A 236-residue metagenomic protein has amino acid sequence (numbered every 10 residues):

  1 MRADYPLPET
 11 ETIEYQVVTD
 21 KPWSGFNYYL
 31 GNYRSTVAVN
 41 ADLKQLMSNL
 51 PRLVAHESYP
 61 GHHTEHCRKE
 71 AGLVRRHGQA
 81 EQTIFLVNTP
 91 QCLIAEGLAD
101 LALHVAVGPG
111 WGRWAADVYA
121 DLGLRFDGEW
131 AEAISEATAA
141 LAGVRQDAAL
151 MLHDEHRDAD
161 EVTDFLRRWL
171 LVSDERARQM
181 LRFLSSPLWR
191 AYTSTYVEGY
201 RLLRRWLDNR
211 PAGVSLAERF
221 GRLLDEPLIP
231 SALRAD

Functional and structural regions predicted by a protein language model:
M1-R34, K44-Q45: Contiguous, non-catalytic segments that form substrate-binding/exosite surfaces or channel walls
A38-A55: Short pre-active-site segment immediately N-terminal to the catalytic Zn-binding motif
K44, A80-L86, E129-W130, G143-R145: Flexible glycine/proline-enriched surface loops and loop-helix/loop-strand junctions
L53, E57-H63, C67, G97: Catalytic glutamate of the conserved HExxH
H66-C67, G72-L73, H77-V118: Post-HExxH zinc-binding segment in Zn-dependent metallohydrolases
I84-E96, A137, L188-Y196: Active-site metal-coordination segments of metallo-dependent hydrolases
E96, L103-F183: Long, amphipathic alpha-helical stalk/connector segments used for oligomerization, subunit docking, or mechanical
D164-D236: C-terminal, non-catalytic "cap/extension" segments appended to globular domains
